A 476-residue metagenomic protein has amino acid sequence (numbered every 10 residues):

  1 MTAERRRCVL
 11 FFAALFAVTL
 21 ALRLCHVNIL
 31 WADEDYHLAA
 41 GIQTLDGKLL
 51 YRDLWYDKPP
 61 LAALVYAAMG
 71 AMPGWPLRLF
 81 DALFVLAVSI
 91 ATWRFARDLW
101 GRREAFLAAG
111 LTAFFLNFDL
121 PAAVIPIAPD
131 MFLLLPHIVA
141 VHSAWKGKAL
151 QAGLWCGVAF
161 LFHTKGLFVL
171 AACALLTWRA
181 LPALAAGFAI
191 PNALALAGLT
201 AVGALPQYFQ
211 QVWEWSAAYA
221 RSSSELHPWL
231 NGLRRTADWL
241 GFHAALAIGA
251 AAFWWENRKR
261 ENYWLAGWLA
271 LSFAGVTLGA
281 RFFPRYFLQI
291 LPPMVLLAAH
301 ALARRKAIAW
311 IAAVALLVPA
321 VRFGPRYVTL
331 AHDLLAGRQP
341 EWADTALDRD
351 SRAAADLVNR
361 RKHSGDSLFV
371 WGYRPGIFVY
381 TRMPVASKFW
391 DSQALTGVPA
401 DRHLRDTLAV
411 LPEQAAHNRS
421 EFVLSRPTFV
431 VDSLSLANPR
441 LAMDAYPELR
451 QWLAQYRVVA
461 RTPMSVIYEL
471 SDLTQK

Functional and structural regions predicted by a protein language model:
F11-A17, R179-V202, I248, A309-P319: Hydrophobic alpha-helical membrane-interfacial segments at the cytosolic entry of transmembrane helices
L20, V139, S143, A149-T164 (+3 more regions): Membrane-interface alpha helices of multi-pass inner-membrane proteins
L24-V27, A63-L64, G74-R78, V88 (+4 more regions): Aromatic- and kink-enriched transmembrane "portal" helix at the membrane-lumen/periplasm boundary that abuts
K58, K165-L167, L175, V202 (+1 more regions): Extracytoplasmic
I90, D238-S272: Hydrophobic, aromatic-rich transmembrane alpha-helices and their immediate juxtamembrane boundary segments
I90-L116, L134-L135, A144, Q151 (+1 more regions): Transmembrane-helix signature of polytopic, membrane-embedded enzymes that assemble or transfer cell-envelope glycans
V169-I190, F253-R260, L296, L302-A307: Perimembrane helix-loop-helix junctions
G275, G279-A307: Hydrophobic/aromatic-rich transmembrane helices and adjacent perimembrane loops
